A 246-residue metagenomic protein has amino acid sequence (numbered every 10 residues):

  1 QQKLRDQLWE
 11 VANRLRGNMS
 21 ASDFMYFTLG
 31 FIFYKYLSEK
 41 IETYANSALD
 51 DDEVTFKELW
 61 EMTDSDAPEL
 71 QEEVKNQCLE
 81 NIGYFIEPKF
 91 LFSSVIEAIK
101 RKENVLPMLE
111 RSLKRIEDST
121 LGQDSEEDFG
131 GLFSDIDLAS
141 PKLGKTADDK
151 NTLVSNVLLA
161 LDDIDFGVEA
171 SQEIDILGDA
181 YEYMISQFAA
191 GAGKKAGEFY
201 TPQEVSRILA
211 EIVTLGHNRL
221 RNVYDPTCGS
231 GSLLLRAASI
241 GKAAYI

Functional and structural regions predicted by a protein language model:
Q1-T214: Non-catalytic, mostly N-terminal accessory regions of nucleic-acid modification and defense proteins
K195-I246: Conserved S-adenosyl-L-methionine
